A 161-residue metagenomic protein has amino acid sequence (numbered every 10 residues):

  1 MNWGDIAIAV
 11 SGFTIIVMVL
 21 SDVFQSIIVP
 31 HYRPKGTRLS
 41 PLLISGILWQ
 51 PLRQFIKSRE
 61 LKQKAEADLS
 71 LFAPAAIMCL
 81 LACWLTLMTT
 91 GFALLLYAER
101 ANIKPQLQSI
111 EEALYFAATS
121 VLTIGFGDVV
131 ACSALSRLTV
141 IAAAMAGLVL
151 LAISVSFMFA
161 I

Functional and structural regions predicted by a protein language model:
M1-S11, I141: Feature marks short, highly hydrophobic, charge-poor N-terminal signal-anchor/signal peptide-like helices that anchor
S11-S40, T86-L96, A152-M158: Hydrophobic alpha-helical membrane-embedded segments
I15-V19, I77, L81-L85, F92 (+1 more regions): Pore domain of cation channels
I27-R59: Membrane-interface amphipathic/juxtamembrane segments adjacent to transmembrane helices
R53-E66, R100-K104: Membrane interface segments of multi-pass transport proteins and intramembrane proteases
S58-L87, A134: Loop-to-transmembrane boundary segments
D68-F72, G91-R100: Membrane-helix boundary/interface segments in integral membrane proteins
